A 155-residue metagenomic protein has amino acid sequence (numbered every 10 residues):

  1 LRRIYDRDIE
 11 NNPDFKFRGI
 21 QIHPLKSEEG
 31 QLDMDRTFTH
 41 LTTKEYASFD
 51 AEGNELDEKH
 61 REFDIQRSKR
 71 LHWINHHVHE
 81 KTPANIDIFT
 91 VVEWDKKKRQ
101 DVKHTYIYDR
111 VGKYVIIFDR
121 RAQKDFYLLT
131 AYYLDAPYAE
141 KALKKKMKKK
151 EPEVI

Functional and structural regions predicted by a protein language model:
L1-I155: Ribonuclease/tRNase effector modules and their secretory precursors
